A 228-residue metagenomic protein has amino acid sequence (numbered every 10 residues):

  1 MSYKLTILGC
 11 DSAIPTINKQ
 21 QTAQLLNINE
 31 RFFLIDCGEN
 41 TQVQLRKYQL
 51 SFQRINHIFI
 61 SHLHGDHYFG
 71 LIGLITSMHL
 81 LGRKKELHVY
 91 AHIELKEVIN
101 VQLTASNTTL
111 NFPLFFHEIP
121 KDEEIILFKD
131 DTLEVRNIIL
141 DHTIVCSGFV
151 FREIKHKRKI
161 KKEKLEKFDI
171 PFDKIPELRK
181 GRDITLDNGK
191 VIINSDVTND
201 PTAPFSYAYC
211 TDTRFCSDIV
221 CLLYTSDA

Functional and structural regions predicted by a protein language model:
M1-Y48, K84-E86, F149-F151, R158 (+1 more regions): Conserved beta-strand hairpin/beta-sheet module of binuclear metal-dependent hydrolase folds, prominently
L5, L114-F116, V135: Generic structural signal for residues in well-ordered beta-strands
L8, D122-K129: Local beta-strand/beta-hairpin segments that build beta-sheet-rich folds
T16, F128-L222: Active-site-proximal loop/helix segment associated with metal-binding centers of metalloenzymes
G38-E39, I93, T213: Alpha-helix N-cap/helix-start capping motif
E39-Y90, E118: Active-site metal-binding motif and surrounding structural segment of the metallo-beta-lactamase
R83-L87, I93-P120: Active-site neighborhood of divalent metal-dependent phosphoester bond hydrolases
Y224-A228: Conserved small/polar residues in nucleotide/adenosyl-binding loops
